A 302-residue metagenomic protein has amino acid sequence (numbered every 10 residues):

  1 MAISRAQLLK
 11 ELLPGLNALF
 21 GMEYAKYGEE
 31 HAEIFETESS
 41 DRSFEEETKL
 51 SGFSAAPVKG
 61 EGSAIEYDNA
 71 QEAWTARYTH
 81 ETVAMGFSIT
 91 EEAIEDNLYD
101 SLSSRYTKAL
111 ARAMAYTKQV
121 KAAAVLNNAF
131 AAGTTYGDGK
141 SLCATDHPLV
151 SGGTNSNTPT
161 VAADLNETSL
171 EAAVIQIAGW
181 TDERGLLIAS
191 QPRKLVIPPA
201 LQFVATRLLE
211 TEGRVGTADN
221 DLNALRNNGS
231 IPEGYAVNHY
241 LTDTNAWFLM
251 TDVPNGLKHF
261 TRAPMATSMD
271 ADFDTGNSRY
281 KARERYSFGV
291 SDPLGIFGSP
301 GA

Functional and structural regions predicted by a protein language model:
M1-Y27: N-terminal alpha-helical "arm" segments
A2-K10, S141-D182, A189-K194, A200-A302: Sequence/fold signature of self-assembling virion shell proteins
M22-V83: Assembly/oligomerization interface modules of large self-assembling protein complexes
S39, T48, S54, Q71 (+8 more regions): Solvent-exposed, flexible loop/coil residues
F44, G52-P57, E61, R77 (+3 more regions): Signature of extracytoplasmic/envelope-associated structural regions
T75, E183-G185: A generic local secondary-structure boundary/capping motif
T75-A132, L195, Y280-A282: Long, contiguous amphipathic alpha-helices that act as assembly "spine/axial" helices in icosahedral shell and virion
T79, L102, Y106, A162-S169 (+1 more regions): Short, contiguous, pocket-lining structural segments that sit at or immediately flank catalytic/ligand-binding sites
